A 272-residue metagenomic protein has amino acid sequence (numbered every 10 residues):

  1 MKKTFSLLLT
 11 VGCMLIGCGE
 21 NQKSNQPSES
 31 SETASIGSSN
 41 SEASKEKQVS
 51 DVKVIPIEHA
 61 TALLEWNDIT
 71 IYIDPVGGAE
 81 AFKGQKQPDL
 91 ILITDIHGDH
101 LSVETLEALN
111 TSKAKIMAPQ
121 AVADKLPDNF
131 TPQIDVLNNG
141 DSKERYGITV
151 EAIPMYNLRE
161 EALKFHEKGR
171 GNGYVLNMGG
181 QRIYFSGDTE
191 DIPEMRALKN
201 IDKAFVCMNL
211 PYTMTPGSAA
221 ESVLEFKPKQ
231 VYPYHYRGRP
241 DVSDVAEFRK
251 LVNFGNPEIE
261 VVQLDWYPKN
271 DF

Functional and structural regions predicted by a protein language model:
K2-L9: Sec-dependent signal peptide recognition, specifically the positively charged N-region followed immediately by
M14-G17: C-terminal motif of bacterial Sec signal peptides marking the signal peptidase cleavage site
G19-N21: Bacterial signal peptide processing site
N25-K86, V136-K199, W266-F272: Core dinuclear metal-dependent hydrolase active-site scaffold
G77-D124, N200-F205: Active-site metal-binding motif and surrounding structural segment of the metallo-beta-lactamase
A79-A81, H97-L101, A123-L126, D141-E144 (+4 more regions): Active-site environment of divalent metal-dependent phosphoester hydrolases
A114, I201-F205, T213-Y236: Proline-aspartate-enriched helix->loop->beta-strand connector
F130-E144, K229-F272: Binuclear metal-ion centers of metallo-dependent hydrolases, dominated by the metallo-beta-lactamase
